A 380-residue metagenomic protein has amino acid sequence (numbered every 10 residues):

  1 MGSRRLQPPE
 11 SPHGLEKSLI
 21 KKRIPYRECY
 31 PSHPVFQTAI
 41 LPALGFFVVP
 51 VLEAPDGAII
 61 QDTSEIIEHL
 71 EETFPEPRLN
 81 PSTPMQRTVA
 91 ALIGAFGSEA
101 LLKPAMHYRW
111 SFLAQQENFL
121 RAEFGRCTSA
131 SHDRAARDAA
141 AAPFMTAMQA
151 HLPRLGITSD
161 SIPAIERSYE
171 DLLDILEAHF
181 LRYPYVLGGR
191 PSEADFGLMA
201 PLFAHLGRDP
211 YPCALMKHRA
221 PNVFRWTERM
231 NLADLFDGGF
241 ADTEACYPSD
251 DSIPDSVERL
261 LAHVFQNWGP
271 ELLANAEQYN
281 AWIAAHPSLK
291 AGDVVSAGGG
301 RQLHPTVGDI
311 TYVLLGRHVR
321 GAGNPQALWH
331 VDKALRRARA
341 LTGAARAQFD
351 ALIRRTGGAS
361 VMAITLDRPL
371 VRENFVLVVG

Functional and structural regions predicted by a protein language model:
M1-A136, V186, L206-G207, E258-G380: GST-like domain detector, emphasizing the conserved glutathione-binding G-site in the N-terminal thioredoxin-like
T73-R78, L155-D160, R182-L187, R208-L215: Inter-helical turn/loop segments and adjacent helix faces that build the functional surface of alpha-helical bundle
A136-M148, L152-L155, S159-D174: All-alpha helical catalytic cores of prenyl diphosphate-utilizing isoprenoid enzymes
E166, E170-D171, L181, A200-F203: A conserved active-site cap/scaffold subdomain adjacent to cofactor or substrate pockets
A178-G188, F236, A276-E277: Surface-exposed helix-capping loop/turn segments at secondary-structure junctions
P184-L206: GST superfamily/GST-like fold recognition
L187-R190, R208-R219, L235-S249: Short acidic alpha-helical/loop segments enriched in Asp/Glu that coordinate divalent cations
E244-H263: Small-residue-rich helix-loop
